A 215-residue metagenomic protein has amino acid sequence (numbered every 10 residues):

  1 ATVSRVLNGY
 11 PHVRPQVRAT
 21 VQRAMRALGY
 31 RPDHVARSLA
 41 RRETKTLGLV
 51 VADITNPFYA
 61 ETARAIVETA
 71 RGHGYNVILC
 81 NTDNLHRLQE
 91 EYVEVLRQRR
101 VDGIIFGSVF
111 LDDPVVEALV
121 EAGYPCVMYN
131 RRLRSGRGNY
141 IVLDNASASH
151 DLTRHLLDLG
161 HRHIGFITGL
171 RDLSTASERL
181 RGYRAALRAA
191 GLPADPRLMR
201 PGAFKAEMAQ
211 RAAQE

Functional and structural regions predicted by a protein language model:
A1-K45: N-terminal helix-turn-helix DNA-binding module of bacterial transcription factors
R5, R18, A40, R100 (+2 more regions): Short, cationic motifs built from Arg/Lys/His that form the positively charged side of catalytic pockets
R14-V17, A40, Y59, V142-N145 (+2 more regions): Short, conserved glycine- and acidic-residue-centered signature motifs in active-site or ligand-binding loops
A27, A65-N76, R97, D113 (+2 more regions): Bacterial carbohydrate/catabolite-sensing allosteric modules
Y30-G103, L170, S177-A189, D195: Amphipathic helical "hinge" segments at domain boundaries
H34, L88-Y92, P114-V115, M208 (+1 more regions): Short acidic active-site motifs
S108-V109: N-terminal glycine-rich "phosphate-gripper" loop used for MgATP/nucleotide binding and carboxylate activation
